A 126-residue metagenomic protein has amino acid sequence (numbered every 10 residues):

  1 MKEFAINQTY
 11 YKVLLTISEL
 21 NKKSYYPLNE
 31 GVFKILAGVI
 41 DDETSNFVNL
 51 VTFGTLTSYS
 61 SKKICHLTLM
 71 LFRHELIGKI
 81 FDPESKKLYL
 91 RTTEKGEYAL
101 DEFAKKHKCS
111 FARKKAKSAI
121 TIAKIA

Functional and structural regions predicted by a protein language model:
M1, I125-A126: Short intrinsically disordered terminal tails
K2-P27: Positively charged, polyanion-binding regions of nucleic-acid-associated proteins
Y25-L28, L36-I64: Short, positively charged loop/turn segments that connect secondary-structure elements
F33: The alpha-helix within a helix-turn-helix
C65-L69: Short, hydrophobic-biased segments on the C-terminal half of alpha helices that form "recognition helices"
F72-P83: A short, conserved structural fragment
E84-T92: Minor-groove-contacting beta-hairpin "wing" of winged helix-turn-helix DNA-binding domains
E94-A123: Short, amphipathic alpha-helical interaction segments positioned at domain boundaries
